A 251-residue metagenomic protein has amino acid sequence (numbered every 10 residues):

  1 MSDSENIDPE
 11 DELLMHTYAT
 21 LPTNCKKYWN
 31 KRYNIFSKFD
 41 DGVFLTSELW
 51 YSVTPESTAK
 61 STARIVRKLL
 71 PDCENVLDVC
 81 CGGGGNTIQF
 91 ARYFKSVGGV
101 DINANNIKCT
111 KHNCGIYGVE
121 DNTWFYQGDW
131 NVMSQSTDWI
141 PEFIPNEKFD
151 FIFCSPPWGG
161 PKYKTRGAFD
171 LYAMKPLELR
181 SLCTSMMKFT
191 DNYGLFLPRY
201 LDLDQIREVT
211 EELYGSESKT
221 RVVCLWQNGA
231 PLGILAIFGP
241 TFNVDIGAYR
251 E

Functional and structural regions predicted by a protein language model:
M1-N75, R92: S-adenosyl-L-methionine
V79: Conserved beta-strand/loop positions that form the S-adenosyl-L-methionine
G83-K95: Conserved SAM-binding loop of SAM-dependent methyltransferases across substrates and taxa, primarily the Class I
S96-D101: Conserved SAM-binding motif I beta-strand of class I
N103-K148: S-adenosyl-L-methionine
T137, E142-V222: S-adenosylmethionine
I206-E251: Class I S-adenosyl-L-methionine
